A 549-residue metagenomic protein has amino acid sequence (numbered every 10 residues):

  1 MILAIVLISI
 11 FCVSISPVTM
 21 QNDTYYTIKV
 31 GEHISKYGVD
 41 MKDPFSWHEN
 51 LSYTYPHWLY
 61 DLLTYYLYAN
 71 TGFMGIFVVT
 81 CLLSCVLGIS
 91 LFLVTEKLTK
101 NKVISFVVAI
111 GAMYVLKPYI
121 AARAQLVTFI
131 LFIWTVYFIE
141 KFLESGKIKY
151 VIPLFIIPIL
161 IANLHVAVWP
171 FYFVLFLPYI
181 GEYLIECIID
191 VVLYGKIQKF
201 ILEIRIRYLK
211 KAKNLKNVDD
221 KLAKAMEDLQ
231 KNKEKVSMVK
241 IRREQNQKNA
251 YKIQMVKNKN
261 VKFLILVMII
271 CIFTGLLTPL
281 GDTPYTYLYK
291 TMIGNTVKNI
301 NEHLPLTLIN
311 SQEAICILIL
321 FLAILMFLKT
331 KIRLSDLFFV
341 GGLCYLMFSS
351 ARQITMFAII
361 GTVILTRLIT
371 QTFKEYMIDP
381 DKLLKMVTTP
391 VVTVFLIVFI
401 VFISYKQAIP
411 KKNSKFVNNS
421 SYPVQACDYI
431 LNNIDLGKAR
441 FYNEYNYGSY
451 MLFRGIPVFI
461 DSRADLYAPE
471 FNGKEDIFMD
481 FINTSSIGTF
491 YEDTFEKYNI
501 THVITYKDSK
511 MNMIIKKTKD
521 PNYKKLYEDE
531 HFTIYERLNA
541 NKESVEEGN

Functional and structural regions predicted by a protein language model:
T19, D23, Y37, E49 (+4 more regions): Transmembrane catalytic cores of multi-pass membrane glycosyltransferases and polysaccharide-assembly enzymes
V78-L98: Transmembrane-helix motifs of polytopic, lipid-linked glycan transferases
S90, V115, V127-E144, F176-I188: Specific aromatic-rich, kink-prone transmembrane helix
L91-Y114: Transmembrane-helix signature of polytopic, membrane-embedded enzymes that assemble or transfer cell-envelope glycans
A112-L116, V151-A167, F273-T274, G341-M347: Membrane-interface alpha helices of multi-pass inner-membrane proteins
Y119-V127: Short acidic/glycine- and proline-prone juxtamembrane loop motifs at membrane-interface regions of multi-pass membrane
T135-V151, Y183, L322-K331: Membrane-interface transmembrane helices that cradle and orient dolichyl/undecaprenyl
L431-F471, I500-D508, Y535: Short periplasmic/luminal acceptor-recognition loop of GT-C membrane glycosyltransferases, typified by
